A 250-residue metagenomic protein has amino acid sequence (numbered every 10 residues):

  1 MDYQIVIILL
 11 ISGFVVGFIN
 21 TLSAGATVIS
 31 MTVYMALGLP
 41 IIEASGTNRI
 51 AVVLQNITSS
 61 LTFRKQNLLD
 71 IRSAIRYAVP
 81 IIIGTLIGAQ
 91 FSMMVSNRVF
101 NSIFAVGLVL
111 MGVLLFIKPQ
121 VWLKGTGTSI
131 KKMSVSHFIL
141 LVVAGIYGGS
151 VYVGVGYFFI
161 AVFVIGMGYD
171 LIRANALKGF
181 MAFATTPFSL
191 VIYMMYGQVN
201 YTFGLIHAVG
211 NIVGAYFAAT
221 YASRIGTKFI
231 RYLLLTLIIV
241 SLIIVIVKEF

Functional and structural regions predicted by a protein language model:
M1-P40, G125-N175, L205: Selected transmembrane alpha-helices and immediately adjacent juxtamembrane segments of polytopic inner-membrane
V6, R49, F104-L108, G112 (+4 more regions): Residues within membrane-spanning alpha-helices of integral membrane proteins, especially the hydrophobic core/packing
A36-L37, E43, K65, A89 (+6 more regions): Transmembrane helix-loop junction
I42-G46, N175, G179: Small-residue hotspots at the loop-to-helix junctions and early N-terminal turns of transmembrane alpha-helices
G46-V99, T186-T236: Selective hydrophobic functional segments
T58-Q66, A105-I130, V240-F250: Transmembrane helix exit motif
V143-V153, S189-G197, G204, S241-F250: Hydrophobic alpha-helical transmembrane segments in multi-pass integral membrane proteins
